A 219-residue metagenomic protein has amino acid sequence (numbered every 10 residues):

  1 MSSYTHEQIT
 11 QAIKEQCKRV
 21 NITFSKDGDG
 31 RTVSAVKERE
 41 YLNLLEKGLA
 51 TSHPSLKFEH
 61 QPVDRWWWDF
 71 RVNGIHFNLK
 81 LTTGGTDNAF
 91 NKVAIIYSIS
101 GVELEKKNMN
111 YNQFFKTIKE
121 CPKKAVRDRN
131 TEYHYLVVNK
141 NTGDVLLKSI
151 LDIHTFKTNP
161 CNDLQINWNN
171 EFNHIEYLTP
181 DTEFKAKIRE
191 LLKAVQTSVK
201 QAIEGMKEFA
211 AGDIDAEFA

Functional and structural regions predicted by a protein language model:
M1-W68, L81-A219: Nucleic-acid endonuclease domains
F70-G74: Active-site beta-strand termini and strand-to-loop segments that position acidic
H76-N78: Alpha-helical bundle protein-protein interaction modules that mediate dimerization/oligomerization and scaffolding
